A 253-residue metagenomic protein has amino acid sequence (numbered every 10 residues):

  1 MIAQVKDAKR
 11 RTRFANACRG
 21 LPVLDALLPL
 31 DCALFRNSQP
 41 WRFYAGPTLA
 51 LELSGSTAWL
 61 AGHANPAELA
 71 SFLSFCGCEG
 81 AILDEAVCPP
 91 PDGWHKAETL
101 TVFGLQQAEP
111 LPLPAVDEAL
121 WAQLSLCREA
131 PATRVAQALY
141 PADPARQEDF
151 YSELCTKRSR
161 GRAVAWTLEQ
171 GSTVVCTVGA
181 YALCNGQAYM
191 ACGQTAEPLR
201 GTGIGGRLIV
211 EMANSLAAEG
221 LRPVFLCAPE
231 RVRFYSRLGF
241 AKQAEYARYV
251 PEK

Functional and structural regions predicted by a protein language model:
M1-L27, T101-D149: Short amphipathic alpha-helix that is part of the acyltransferase structural core
M1-P90, T133, A145: N-terminal charged segments
S54-A119, C227, A247-P251: Acyl-donor-binding surface of acyltransferase catalytic domains
G55-L60, A182-A191, R200: A conserved beta-turn-beta hairpin within the catalytic core of GNAT-like acetyltransferases that forms part
N65-F72, A191, T195, G201-A218 (+1 more regions): Conserved acetyl-CoA-binding loop-helix of GNAT-fold acetyltransferases
P91, F234-S236, F240: Conserved active-site tyrosine of GNAT-family acetyltransferases
R146-Q194: A conserved beta-strand-loop-helix scaffold within acyl/acetyltransferase catalytic domains
